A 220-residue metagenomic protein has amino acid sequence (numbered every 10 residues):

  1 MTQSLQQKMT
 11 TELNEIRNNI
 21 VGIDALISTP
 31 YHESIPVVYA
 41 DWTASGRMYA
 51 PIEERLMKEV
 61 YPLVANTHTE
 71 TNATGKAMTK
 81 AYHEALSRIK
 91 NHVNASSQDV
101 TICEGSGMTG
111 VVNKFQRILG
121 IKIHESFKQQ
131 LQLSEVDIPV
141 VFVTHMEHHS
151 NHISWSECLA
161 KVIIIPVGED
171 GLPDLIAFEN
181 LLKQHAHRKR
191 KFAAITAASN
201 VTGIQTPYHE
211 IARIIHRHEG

Functional and structural regions predicted by a protein language model:
M1-G220: Pyridoxal 5′-phosphate
